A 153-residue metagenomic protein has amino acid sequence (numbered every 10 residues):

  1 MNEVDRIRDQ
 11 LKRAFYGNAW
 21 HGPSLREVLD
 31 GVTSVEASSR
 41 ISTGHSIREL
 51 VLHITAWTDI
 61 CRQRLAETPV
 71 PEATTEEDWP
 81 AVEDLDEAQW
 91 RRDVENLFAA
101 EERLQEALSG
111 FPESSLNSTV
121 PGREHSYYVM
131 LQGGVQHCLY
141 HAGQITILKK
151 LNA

Functional and structural regions predicted by a protein language model:
N2-V4, R8-G22, R26-L29, S34-P80 (+1 more regions): Short, contiguous alpha-helical
V82-S118, V129-G134, C138: Acidic/histidine-rich alpha-helical segments that form the ligand environment of transition-metal centers
